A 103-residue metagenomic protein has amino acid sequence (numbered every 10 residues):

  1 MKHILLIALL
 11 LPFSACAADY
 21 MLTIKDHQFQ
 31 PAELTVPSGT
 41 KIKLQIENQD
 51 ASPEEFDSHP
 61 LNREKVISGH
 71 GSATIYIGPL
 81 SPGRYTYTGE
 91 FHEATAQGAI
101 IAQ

Functional and structural regions predicted by a protein language model:
I4-F13: Sec-dependent N-terminal signal peptides
C16-D19, H59-L61: Short glycine/proline-enriched coil/turn segments at helix->beta-strand junctions
A17-G39: N-terminal edge beta-strand
Y20-M21, Q28, S68-Q103: Extracellular/periplasmic metallocenter environments
E33-D50, S72-L80, Y85-T88: Beta-strand cores of secreted/periplasmic/IMS beta-sandwich domains, seen most often in copper-related folds
Q49-G69, G98: Histidine- and aromatic-enriched segments that form or immediately flank copper-ligand environments
